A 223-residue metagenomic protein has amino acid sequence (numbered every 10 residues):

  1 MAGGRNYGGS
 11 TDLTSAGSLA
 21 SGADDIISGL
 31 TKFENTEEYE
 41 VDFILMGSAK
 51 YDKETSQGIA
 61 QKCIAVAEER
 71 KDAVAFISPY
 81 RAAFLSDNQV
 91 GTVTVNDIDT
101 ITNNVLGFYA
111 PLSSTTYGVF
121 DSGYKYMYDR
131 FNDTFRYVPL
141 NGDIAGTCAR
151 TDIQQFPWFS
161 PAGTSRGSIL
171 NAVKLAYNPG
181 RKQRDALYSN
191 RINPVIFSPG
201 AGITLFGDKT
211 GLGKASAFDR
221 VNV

Functional and structural regions predicted by a protein language model:
M1-V223: A glycine- and small-residue-enriched flexible loop/hinge signal that marks low-structured segments
